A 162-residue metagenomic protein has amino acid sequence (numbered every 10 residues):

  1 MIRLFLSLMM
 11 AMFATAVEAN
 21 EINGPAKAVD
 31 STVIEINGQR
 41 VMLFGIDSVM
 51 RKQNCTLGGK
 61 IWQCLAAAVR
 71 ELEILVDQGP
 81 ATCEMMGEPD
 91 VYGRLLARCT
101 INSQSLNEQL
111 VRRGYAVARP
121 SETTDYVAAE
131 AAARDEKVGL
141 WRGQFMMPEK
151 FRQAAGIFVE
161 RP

Functional and structural regions predicted by a protein language model:
M1-L8: Sec-dependent signal peptide recognition, specifically the positively charged N-region followed immediately by
F5, A16-P162: Small beta-barrel nucleic-acid-binding modules, primarily SNase/OB-fold domains and secondarily Tudor-like barrels
